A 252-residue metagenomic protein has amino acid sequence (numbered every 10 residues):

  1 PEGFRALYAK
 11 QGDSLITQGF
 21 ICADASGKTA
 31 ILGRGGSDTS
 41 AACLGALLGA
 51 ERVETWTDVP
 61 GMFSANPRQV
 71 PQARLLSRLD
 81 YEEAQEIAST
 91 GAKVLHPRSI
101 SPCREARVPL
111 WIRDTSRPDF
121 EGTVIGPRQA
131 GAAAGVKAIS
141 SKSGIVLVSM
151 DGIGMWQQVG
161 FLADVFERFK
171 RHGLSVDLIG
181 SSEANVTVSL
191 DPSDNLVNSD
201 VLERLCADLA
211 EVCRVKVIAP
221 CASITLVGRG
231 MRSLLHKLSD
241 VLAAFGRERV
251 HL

Functional and structural regions predicted by a protein language model:
P1-L252: C-terminal catalytic "cap/lid" subdomain
